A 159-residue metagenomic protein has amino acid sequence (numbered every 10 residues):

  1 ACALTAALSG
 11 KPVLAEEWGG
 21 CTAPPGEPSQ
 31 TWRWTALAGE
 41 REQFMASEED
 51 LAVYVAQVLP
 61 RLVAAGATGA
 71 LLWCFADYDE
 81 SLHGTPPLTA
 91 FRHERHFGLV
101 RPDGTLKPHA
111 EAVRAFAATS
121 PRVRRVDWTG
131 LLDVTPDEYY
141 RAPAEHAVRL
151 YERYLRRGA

Functional and structural regions predicted by a protein language model:
A1, L37-A52, H96-T105, A112: The substrate-binding groove and active-site-proximal loops of carbohydrate-active enzymes, especially glycoside
A1-G39, A56-L59, T68, D77: Glycoside hydrolase catalytic-domain groove-lining segments
R33, L37, E42-M45, G84-L88 (+1 more regions): Amphipathic, alpha-helical segments enriched in basic
D50, Y54, W73-F75: Aromatic side chains
V53-A56, P60, E111: A generic structural signal for well-ordered alpha-helical surface patches
G66-A67, P121: Residue-level recognition of short, well-ordered coil/turn positions that link secondary-structure elements
W73-A159: Aromatic-rich peripheral "rim/lid" segments of glycoside hydrolase catalytic domains that contact and position glycan
